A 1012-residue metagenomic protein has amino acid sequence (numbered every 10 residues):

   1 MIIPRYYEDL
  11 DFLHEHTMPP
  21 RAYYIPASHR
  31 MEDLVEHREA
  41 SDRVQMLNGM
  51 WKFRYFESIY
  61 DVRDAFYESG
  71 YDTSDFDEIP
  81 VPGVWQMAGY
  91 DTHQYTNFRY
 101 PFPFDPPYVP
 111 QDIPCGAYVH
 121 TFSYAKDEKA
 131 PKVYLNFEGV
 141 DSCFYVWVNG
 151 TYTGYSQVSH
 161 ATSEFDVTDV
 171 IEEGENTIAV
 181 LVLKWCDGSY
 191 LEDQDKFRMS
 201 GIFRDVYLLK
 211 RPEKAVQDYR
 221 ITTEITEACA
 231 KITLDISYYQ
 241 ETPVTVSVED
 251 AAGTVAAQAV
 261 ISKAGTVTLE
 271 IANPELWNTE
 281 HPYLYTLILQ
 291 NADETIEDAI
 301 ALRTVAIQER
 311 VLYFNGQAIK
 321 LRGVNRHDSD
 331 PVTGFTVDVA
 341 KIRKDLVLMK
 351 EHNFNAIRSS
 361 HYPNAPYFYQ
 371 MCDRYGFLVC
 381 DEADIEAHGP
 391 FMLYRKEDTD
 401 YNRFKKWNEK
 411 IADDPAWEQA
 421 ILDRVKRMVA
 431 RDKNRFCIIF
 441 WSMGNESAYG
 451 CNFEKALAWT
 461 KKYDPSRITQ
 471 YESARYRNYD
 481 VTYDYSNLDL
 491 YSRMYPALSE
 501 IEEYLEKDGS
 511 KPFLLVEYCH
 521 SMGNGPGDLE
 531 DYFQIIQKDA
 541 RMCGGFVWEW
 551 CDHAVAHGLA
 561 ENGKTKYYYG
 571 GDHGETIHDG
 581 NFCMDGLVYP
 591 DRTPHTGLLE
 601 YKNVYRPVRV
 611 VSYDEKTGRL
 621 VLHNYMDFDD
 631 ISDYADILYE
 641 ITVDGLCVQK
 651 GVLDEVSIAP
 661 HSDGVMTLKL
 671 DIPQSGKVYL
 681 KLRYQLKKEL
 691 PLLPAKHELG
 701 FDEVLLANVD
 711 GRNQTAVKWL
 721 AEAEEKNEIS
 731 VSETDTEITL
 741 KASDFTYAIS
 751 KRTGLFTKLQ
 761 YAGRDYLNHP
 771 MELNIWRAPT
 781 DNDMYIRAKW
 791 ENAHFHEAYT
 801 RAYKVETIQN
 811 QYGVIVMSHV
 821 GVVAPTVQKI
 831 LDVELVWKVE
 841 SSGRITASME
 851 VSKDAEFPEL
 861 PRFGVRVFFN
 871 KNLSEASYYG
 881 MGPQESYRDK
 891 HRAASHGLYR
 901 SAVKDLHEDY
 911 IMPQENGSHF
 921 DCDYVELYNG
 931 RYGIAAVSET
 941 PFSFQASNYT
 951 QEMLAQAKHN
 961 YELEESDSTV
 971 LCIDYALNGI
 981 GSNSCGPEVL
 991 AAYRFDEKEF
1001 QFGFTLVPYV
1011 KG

Functional and structural regions predicted by a protein language model:
M1-E39, A88, T96-F98, T151 (+4 more regions): Extended substrate-binding grooves/exosites of carbohydrate-active enzymes
I2-P26, M31-R38, T153-G154, T177-K210 (+5 more regions): Glycine/proline-rich low-complexity spacer/linker segments in large multi-domain proteins
I3-E15, H37-R38, K52-F56, V84-A88 (+6 more regions): Accessory beta-strand-rich segments of carbohydrate-active enzymes
V84-M87, T92, R99-Y108, Q157 (+9 more regions): An acidic-aromatic loop/edge-strand motif
Q86-G89, K184, N278, K669-G676 (+2 more regions): Beta-strand/loop-rich accessory regions of lumenal/periplasmic or secreted enzymes, predominantly carbohydrate-active
E172-E175, S237-I307, V678-T715, E724: Extended acidic/polar, glycine-enriched regions that form or flank non-catalytic beta-rich accessory modules
Q194-A215, N562-V621, Y625-D633, Y639-L646 (+9 more regions): Catalytic cores of secreted or luminal carbohydrate-active enzymes
V260-A272, G645-S675: Intrinsically disordered, low-complexity Pro/Gly/Ser/Thr-rich segments with frequent PxxP/GP/PP motifs and embedded
